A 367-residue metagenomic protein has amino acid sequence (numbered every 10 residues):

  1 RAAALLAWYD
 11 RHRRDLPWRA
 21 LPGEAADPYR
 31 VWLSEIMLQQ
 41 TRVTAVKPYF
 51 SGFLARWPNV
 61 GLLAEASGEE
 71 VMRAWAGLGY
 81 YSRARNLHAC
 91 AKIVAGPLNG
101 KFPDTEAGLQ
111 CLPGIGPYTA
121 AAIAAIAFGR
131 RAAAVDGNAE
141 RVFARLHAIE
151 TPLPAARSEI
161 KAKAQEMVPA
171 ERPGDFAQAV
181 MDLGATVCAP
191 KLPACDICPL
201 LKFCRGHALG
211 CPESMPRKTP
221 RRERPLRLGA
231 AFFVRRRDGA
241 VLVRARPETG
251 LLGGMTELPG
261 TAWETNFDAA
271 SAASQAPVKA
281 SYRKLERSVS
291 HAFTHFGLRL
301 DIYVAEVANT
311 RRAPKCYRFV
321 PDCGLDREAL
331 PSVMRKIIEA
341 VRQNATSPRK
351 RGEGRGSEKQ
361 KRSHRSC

Functional and structural regions predicted by a protein language model:
R1-A20, A185-R351, R355-C367: Intrinsically disordered, low-complexity, charged terminal extensions of DNA damage-control enzymes
A3-E213, L226, P277-V278: Catalytic cores of DNA base-excision repair glycosylases
